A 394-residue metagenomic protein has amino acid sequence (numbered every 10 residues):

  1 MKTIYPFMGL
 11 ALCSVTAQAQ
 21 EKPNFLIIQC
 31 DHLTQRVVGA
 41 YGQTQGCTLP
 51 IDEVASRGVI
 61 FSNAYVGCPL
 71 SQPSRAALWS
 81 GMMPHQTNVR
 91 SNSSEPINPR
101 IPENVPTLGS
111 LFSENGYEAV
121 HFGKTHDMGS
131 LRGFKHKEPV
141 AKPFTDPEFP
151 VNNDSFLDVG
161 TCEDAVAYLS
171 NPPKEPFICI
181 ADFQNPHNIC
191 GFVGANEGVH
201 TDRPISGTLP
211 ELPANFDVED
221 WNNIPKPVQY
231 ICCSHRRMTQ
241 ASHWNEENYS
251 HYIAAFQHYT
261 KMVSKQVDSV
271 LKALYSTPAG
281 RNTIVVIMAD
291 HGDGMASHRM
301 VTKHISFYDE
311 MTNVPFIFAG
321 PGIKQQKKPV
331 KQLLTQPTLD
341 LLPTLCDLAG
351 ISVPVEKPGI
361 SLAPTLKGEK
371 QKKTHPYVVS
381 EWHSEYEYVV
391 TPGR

Functional and structural regions predicted by a protein language model:
K2-G9: Sec-dependent signal peptide recognition, specifically the positively charged N-region followed immediately by
G9-Q18: Hydrophobic h-region of N-terminal signal peptides that target proteins for export in Gram-negative bacteria
Q20-V59: Active-site-proximal N-terminal segment of extracellular/periplasmic enzymes that hydrolyze or transfer
E21-L26, R57-S62, N115-A119, P173-A181 (+3 more regions): Loop/turn elements at helix/coil->beta-strand transitions in domains of secreted/extracellular proteins
H32-Q45, N171-E175, F183-T335, L348-V355: Active-site-proximal cap/lid insertion segments
A40-Q45, G58-M82, H121-L131, D182-H187 (+3 more regions): Short, solvent-exposed turn/loop segments enriched in Gly/Ser/Thr/Pro and often Arg
A77-C179, F183-S206, H375, S380-W382: Catalytic-site neighborhoods of secreted/periplasmic enzymes that process anionic sulfate/phosphate groups
P172, H291-S297, L339-L342, D347-R394: C-terminal cap/loop subdomain of S1 sulfatases and analogous C-terminal strand-loop tails that border
